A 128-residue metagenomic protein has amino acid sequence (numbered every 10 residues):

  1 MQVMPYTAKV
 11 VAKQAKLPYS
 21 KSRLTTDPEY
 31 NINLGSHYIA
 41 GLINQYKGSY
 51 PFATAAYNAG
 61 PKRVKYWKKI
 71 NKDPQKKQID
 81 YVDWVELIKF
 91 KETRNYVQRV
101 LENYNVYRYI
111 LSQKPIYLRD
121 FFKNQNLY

Functional and structural regions predicted by a protein language model:
M1-P18, Y30-A40, V100: Substrate-binding/active-site groove segments that recognize and process beta-1,4-linked N-acetyl-hexosamine
V10, P61-K65, Q125: Flexible loop/turn segments at secondary-structure boundaries
K13, A40-G41, N58, N105: Charged, amphipathic alpha-helical interaction segments
K13-Y30, L42-Q45, V85-K91: Short, contiguous acidic/charged loop-to-helix segments that flank catalytic cores in large enzymes
I39-L42, V64: Hydrophobic alpha-helical packing residues
G48, A53-S112: Catalytic and substrate-binding regions of cell-wall glycan-acting enzymes that process beta-1,4-linked
D120-Y128: Non-DNA-binding regulatory cores of transcription-related proteins, predominantly C-terminal effector-binding
